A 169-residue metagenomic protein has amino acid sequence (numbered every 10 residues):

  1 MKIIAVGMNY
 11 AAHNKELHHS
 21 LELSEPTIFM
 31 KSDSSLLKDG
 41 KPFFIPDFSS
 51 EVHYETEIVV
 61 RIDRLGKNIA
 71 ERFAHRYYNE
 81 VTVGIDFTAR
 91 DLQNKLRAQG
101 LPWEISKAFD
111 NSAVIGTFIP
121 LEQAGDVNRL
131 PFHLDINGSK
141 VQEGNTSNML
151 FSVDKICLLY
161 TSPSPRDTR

Functional and structural regions predicted by a protein language model:
M1-L159: Catalytic-core "active-site belt" of small-molecule-metabolizing enzymes, emphasizing His/Asp/Glu-rich regions
P163-R169: Single conserved hydrophobic/aromatic residue that forms the stacking wall/gate of nucleotide- or nucleobase-binding
